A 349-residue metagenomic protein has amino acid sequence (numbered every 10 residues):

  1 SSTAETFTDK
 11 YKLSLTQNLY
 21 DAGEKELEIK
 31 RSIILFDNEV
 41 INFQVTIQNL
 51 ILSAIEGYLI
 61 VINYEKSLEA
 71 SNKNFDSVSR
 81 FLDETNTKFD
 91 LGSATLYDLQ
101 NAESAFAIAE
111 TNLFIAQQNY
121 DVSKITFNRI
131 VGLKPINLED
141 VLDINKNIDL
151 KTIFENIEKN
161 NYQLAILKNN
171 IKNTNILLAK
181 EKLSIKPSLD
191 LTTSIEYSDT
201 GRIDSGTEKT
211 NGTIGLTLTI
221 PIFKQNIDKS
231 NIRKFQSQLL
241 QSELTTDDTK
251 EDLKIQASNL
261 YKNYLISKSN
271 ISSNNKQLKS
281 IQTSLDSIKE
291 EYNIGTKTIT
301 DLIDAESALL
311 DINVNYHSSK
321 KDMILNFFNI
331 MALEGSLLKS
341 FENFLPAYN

Functional and structural regions predicted by a protein language model:
S1-T6, T16-V45, A165, S184-G212 (+2 more regions): Small/polar (Gly/Ser/Thr/Ala-rich) solvent-exposed segments that form structured loops/beta-strands/short helices used
T8-K10, E56, N101, S188 (+1 more regions): Transmembrane beta-barrel architecture of outer-membrane proteins
K12-S14, Y58, D190, T213-T217 (+1 more regions): Membrane-embedded beta-strand positions in outer-membrane beta-barrel channels/transporters
N49-K159, N170, L260-N263, S267 (+4 more regions): Periplasmic alpha-helical coiled-coil/stalk elements that build and connect Gram-negative outer-membrane
L133-S194, K339-N349: Amphipathic alpha-helical coiled-coil scaffold segments and their short linker/junction regions
D228-S273, Q277: C-terminal structural cap/anchor segments
S267-T296: C-terminal hydrophobic structural anchor segments that stabilize assembly/packing rather than catalytic chemistry
N315-N349: Acidic, low-complexity, intrinsically disordered peripheral segments
